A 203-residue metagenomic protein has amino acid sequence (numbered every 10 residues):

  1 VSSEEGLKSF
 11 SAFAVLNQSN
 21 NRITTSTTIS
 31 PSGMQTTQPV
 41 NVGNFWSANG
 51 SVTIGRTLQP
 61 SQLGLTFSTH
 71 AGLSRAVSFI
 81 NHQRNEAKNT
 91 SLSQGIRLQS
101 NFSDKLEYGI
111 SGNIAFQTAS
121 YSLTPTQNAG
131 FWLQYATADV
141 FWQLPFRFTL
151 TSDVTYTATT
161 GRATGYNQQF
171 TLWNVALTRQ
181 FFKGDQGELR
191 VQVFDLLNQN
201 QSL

Functional and structural regions predicted by a protein language model:
V1-L203: Exposed, low-structure sequence patches enriched in small/polar residues
